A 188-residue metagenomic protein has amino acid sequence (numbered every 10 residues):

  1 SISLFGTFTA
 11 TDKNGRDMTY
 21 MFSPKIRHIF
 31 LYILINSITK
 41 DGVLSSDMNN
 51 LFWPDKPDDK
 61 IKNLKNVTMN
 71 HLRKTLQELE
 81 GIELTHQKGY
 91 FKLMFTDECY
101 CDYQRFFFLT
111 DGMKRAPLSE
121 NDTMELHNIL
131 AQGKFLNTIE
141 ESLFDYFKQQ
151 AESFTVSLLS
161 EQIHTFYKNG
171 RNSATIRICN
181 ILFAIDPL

Functional and structural regions predicted by a protein language model:
S1-K25, E83-Y90: Short boundary/linker motifs that mark transitions into or out of structured domains
S3-G6, L51, G112: Charged/polar helix/coil "stalk" or linker segments at domain boundaries
L4, G42, Y100: Short aromatic/basic micro-patch
T7, F22-Y32, D58-E78: DNA-recognition element of transcription regulators
D17-F52, L72: Short amphipathic alpha-helical recognition elements used for nucleic-acid or partner binding across transcription
I35, P57-K60, K92-L188: Intrinsically disordered, charged and Pro/Gly-enriched terminal/linker segments that flank large helical-solenoid
N49-D55, K88-M94: Active-site donor/metal-binding and catalytic loop motifs of nucleotide-sugar-dependent glycosylation enzymes
